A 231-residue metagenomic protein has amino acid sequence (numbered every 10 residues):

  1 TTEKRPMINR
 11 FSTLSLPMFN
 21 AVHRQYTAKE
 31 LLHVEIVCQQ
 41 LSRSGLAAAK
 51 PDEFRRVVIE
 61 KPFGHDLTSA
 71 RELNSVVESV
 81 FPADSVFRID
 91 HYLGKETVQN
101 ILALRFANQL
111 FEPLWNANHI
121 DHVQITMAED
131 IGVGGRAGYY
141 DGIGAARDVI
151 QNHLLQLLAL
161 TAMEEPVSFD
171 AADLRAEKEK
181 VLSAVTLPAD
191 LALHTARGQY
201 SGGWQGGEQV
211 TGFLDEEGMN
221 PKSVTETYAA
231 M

Functional and structural regions predicted by a protein language model:
T1, R10, A21-I59, F63-M231: Secretory/organelle targeting and membrane-embedding segments
R5, N9-S15: Low-acidity, Ser/Thr- and Arg-rich intrinsically disordered low-complexity segments
